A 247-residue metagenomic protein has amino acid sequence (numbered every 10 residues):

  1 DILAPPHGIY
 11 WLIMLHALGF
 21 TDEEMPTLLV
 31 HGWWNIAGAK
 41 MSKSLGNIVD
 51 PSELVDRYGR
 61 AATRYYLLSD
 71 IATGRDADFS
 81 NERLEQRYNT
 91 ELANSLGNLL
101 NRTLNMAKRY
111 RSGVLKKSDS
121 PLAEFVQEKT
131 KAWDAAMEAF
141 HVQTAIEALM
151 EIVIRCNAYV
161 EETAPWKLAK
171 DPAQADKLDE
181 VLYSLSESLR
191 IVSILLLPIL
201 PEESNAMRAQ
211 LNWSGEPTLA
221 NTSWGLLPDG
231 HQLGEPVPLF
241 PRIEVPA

Functional and structural regions predicted by a protein language model:
D1-G19: Metal-dependent nuclease catalytic cores in nucleic-acid-processing enzymes, especially RNase H-like/related
I2-L3, K43, L54-V55, L84-S95 (+5 more regions): Secondary-structure capping and boundary motifs in well-ordered enzyme cores
L15-P26, A139, I199: Secondary-structure transition/capping motifs at alpha-helix termini and the adjoining loop/turn into the next element
P26-V30, R208-Q210: Beta-strand segments within the central parallel beta-sheet cores of soluble alpha/beta enzyme folds
W33-S120, W213-P238, I243-P246: Catalytic adenosine-cofactor/nucleotide-binding cores of aminoacyl-tRNA synthetases and other
D76-N81, Q127-A135: Short, charged/polar, low-complexity loop and linker segments that flank or interrupt alpha-helical bundles
L100-W133, V153, N157-Q174: Conserved, charged catalytic cores of large soluble enzymes
A135, F140, M150-A247: Basic, alpha-helical terminal appendages of large translation-related enzymes
